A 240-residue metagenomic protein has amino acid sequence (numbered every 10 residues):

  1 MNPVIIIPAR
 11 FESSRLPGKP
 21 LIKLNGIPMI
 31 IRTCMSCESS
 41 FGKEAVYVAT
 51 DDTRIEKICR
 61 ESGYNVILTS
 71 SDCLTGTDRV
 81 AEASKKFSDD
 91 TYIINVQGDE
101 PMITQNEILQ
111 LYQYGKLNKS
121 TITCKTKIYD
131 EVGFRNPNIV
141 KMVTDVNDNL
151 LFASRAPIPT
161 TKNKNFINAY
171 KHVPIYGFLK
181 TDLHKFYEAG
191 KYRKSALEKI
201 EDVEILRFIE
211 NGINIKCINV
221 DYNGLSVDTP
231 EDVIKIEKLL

Functional and structural regions predicted by a protein language model:
N2-T50: N-terminal glycine-rich phosphate-binding loop and ensuing alpha1 helix
I5, V46-V48, I93, I122 (+1 more regions): Hydrophobic/aromatic residues located in beta-strands of well-ordered beta-sheets within soluble catalytic
F11, S70-G76, Y222-G224: Short, acidic/turn-prone active-site loops that include or flank metal/cofactor- and phosphate-binding residues
K43, D89-D90, L117-T121, I213: Short, high-confidence coil segments that cap the C-terminus of an alpha-helix and link into the following beta-strand
Y47, T53-Q110: Short phosphate-binding loop-to-helix
I103-G190, S195: Conserved core of the sugar-phosphate nucleotidyltransferase
I167-L240: Conserved alpha/beta core of the MobA/IspD/sugar-nucleotide pyrophosphorylase nucleotidyltransferase superfamily
